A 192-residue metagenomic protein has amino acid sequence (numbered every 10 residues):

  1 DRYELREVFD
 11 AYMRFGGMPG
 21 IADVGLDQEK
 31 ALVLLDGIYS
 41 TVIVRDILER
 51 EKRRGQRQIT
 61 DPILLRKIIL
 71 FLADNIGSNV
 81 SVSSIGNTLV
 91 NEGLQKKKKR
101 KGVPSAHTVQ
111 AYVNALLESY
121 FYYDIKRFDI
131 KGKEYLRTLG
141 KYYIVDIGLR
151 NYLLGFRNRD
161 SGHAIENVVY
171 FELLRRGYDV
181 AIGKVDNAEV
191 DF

Functional and structural regions predicted by a protein language model:
D1-G20: Amphipathic alpha-helical segments of the small helical/lid subdomains adjacent to P-loop NTPase cores
A22-D23, Q28-F192: Accessory nucleic acid-recognition modules appended to NTPase machines
